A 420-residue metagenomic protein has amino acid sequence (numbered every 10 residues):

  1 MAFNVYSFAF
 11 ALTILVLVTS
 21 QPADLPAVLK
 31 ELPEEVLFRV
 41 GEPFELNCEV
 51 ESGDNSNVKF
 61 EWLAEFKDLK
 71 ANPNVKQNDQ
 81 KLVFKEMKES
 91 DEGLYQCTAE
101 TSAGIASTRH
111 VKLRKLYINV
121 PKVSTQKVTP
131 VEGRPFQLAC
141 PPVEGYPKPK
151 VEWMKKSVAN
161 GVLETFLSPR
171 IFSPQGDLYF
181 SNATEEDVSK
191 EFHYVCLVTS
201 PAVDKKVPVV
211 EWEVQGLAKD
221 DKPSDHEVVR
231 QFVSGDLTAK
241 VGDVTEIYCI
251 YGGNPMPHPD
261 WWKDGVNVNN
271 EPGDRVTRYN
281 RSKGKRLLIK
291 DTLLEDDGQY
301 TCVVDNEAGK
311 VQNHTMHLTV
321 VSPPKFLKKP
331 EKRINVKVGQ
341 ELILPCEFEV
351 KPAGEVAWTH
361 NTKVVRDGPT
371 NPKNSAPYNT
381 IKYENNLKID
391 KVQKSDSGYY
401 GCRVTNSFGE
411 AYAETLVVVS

Functional and structural regions predicted by a protein language model:
A2-S420: Immunoglobulin-superfamily
